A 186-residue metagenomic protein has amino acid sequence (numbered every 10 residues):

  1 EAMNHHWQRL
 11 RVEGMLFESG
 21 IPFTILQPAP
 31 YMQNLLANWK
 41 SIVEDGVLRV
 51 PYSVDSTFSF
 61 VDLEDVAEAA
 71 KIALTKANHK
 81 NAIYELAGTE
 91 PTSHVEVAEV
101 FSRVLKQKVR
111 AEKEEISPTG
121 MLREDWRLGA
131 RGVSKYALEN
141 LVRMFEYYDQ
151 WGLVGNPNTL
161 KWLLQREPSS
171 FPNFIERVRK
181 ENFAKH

Functional and structural regions predicted by a protein language model:
E1-V47, F58: Glycine-/Pro-rich loop/turn segments that contact NAD(P) or position catalytic residues in Rossmann-like domains
N34-E44, A73-I83, V154: Glycine/proline-rich active-site loop of Rossmann-fold NAD(P)-dependent oxidoreductases
I42-P51, Y136-L138, G155: A short C-terminal helix-loop "cap" of Rossmann-like NAD(P)-dependent dehydrogenase/epimerase domains
P51-L74, A82, S93-E96: Substrate-positioning beta->alpha
Y52-S56, Y84-P91, I116, W162-L164: Glycine-rich Rossmann NAD(P)(H)-binding loop
V66, L86, V97, F174-R177: Non-catalytic, hydrophobic alpha-helical segments
F101-W151: Terminal hydrophobic/aromatic helix or amphipathic segment near a protein terminus
T159-H186: Amphipathic terminal alpha-helices
